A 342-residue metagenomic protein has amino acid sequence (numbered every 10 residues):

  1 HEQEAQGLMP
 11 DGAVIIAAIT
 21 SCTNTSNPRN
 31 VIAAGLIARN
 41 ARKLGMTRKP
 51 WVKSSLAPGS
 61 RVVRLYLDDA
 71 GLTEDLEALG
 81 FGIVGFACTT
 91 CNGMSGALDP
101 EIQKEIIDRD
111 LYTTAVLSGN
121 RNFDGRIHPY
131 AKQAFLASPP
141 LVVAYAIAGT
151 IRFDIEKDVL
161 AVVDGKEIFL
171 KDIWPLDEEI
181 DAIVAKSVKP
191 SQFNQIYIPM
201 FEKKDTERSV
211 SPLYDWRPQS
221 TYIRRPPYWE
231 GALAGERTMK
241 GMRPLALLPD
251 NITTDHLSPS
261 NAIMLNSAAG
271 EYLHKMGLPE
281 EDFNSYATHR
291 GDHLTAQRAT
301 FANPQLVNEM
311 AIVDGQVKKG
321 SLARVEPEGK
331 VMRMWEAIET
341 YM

Functional and structural regions predicted by a protein language model:
H1-G71, D205-M342: Non-catalytic terminal/interface segments that mediate subunit docking, oligomerization, and allosteric communication
N30-A33, A38-K53, G82-M200: Mobile "lid/hinge" segments at catalytic clefts and subdomain interfaces of large enzymes
